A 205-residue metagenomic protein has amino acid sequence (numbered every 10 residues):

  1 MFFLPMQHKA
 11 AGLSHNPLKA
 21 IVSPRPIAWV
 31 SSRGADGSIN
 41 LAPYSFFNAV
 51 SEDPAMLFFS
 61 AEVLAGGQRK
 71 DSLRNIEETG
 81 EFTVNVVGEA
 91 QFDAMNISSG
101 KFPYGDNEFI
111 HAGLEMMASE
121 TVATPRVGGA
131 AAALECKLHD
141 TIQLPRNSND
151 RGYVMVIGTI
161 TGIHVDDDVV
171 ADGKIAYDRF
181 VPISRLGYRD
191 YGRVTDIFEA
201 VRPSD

Functional and structural regions predicted by a protein language model:
M1-D205: Basic, polyanion-binding surface patches
